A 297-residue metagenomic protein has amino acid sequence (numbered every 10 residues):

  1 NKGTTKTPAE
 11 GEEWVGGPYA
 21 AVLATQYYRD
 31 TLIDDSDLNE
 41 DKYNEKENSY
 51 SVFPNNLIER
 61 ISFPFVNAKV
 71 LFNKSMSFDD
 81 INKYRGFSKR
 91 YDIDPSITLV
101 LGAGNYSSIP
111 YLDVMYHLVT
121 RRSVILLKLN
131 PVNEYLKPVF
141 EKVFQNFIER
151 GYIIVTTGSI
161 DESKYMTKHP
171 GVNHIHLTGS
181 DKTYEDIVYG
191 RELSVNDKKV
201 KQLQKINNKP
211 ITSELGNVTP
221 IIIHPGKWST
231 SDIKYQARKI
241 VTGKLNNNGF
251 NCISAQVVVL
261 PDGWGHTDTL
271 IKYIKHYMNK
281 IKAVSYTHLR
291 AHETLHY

Functional and structural regions predicted by a protein language model:
N1-I81, Y116, L129-E134, K142-I148: N-terminal Rossmann-like NAD(P)+-binding subdomain of aldehyde/semialdehyde dehydrogenases
L57, I81-S123, L127-F140: Substrate-binding/gating loop at the entrance of the active-site cleft, primarily in PLP-dependent aminotransferase-like
I97, N146-V257, D262: Conserved NAD(P)+-binding/catalytic subdomain of aldehyde/semialdehyde dehydrogenases
N105-Y106, N133, K182-Y184, T219 (+3 more regions): Glycine-rich nucleotide phosphate-binding loop and flanking beta-alpha elements of Rossmann-like dinucleotide-binding
P110-Y111, K137, Y184-I187, T269-L270: Short glycine-/acidic-enriched loop or helix-start segments at secondary-structure transitions that form or flank
F140, M166, I187-V188, L270 (+1 more regions): Hydrophobic packing residues within well-ordered alpha-helices of enzyme cores
V259-Y277, A283-V284: N-terminal leader/propeptide and maturation segments of large enzyme subunits in energy/redox metabolism and hydrolases
T287-T294: Conserved small/polar residues in nucleotide/adenosyl-binding loops
